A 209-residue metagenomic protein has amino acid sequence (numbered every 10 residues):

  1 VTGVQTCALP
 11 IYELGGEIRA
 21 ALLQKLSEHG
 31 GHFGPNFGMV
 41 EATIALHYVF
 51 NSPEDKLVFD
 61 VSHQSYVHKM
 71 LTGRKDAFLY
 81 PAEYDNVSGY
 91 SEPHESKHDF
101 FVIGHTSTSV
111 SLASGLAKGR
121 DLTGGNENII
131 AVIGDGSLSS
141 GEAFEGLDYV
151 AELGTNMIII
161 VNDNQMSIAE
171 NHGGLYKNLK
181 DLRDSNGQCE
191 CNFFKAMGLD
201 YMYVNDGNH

Functional and structural regions predicted by a protein language model:
T2-L9: Short, small-residue-biased leader/transition segments that mark boundaries at the very start of proteins
I11, G15, R19-L22, L26 (+4 more regions): Cofactor-pocket helix-loop regions in the catalytic cores of large enzyme subunits
L14-G15, Q24, H32-L153: Cofactor-binding active-site loop characterized by glycine-rich and histidine/acidic residues
D60, I130-I133, I158-N162, M202-V204: Generic beta-strand/beta-sheet core signal
Y84-S91, E127, I160, N164-A169 (+1 more regions): Core alpha/beta catalytic barrel or barrel-like domain that forms the active/cofactor pocket in diverse metabolic
K97, N164, N208: Residue-level detector of flexible, active-site-proximal loop/helix-junction positions within diverse enzyme catalytic
K118, L122-E127, G173-H209: Conserved thiamine diphosphate
G134, S139, G146, A151-S185 (+1 more regions): Mobile "lid/hinge" segments at catalytic clefts and subdomain interfaces of large enzymes
